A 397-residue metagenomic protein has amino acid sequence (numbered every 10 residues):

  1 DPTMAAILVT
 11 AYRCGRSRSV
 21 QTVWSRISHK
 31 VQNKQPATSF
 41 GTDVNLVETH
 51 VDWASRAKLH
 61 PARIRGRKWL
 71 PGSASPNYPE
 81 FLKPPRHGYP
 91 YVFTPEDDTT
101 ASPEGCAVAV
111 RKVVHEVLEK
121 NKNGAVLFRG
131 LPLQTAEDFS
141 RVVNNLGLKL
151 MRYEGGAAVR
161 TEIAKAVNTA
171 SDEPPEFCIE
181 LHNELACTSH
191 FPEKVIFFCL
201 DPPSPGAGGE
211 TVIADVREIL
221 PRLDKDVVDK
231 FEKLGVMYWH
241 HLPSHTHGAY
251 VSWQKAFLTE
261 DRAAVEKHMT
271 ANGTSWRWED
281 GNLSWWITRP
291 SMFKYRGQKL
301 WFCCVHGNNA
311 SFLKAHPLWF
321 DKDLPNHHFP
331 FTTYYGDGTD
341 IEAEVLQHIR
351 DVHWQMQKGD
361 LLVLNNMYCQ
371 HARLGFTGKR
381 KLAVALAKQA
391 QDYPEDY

Functional and structural regions predicted by a protein language model:
M4-V20: N-terminal chloroplast transit peptides
R18-T42: N-terminal mitochondrial targeting presequences
G41-C106, V113-V117, N121, P175-I179 (+3 more regions): Active-site environment of non-heme Fe oxygenases that use a 2-His-1-carboxylate facial triad
N123-A125, G130-R152: Membrane helical hairpin/interfacial module
G130, N366-M367: Conserved "cap/hinge" positions at secondary-structure junctions
V143-Y153, C187, P205-A207, R217-L220: A short alpha->loop->secondary-structure connector
L150-N183: A gly/proline- and charged-residue-enriched helix-loop-helix capping module
